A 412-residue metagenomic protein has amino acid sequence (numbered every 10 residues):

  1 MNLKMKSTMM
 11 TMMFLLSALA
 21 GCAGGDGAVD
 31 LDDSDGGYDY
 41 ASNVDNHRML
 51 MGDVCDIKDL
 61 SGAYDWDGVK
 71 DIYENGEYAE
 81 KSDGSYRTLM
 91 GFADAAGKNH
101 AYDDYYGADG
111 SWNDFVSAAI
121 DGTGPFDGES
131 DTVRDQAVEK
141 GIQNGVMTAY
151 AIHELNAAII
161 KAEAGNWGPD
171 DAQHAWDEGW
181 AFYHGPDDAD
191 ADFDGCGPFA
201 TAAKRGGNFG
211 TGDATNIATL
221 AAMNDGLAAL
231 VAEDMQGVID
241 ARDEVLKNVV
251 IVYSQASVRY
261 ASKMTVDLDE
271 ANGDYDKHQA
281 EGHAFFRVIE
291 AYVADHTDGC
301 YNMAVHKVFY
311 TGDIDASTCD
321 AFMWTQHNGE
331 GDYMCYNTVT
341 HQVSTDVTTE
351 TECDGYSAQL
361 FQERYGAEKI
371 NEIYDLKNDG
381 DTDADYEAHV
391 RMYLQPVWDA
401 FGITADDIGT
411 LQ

Functional and structural regions predicted by a protein language model:
M1-A28: Secretory targeting signatures
A23-S34, H327-E330: Intrinsic-disorder/low-complexity linker and hinge segments
A28-A304, Q362-Q412: Mature extracytoplasmic or organellar-lumen-exposed domains after removal of signal/transit peptides
C300-R364: Extracellular/cell-surface secretome signature
